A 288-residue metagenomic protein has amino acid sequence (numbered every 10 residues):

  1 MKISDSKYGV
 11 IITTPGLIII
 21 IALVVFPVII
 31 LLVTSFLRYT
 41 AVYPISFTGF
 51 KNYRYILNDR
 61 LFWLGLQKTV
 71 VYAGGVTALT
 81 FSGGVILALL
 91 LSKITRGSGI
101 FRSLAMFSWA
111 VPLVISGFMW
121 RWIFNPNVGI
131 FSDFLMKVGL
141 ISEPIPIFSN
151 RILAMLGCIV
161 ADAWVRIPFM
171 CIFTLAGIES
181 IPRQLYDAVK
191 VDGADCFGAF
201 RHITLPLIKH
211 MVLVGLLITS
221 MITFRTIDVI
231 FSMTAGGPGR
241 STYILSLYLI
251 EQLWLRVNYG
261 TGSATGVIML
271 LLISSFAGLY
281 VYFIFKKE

Functional and structural regions predicted by a protein language model:
K2-E288: A structural signal for multi-pass alpha-helical bundles of membrane permease subunits that mediate small-molecule
